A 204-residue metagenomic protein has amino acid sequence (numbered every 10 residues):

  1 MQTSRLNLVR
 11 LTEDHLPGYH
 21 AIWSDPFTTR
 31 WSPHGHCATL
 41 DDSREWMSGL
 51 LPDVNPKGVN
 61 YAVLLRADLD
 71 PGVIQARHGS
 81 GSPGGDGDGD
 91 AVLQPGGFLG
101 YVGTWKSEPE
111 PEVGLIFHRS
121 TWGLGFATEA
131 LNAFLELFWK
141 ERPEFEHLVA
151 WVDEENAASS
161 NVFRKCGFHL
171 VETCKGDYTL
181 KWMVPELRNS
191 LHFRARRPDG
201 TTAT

Functional and structural regions predicted by a protein language model:
M1-T29, N60-T204: Acyl-donor (CoA/ACP) binding surface of acyl/acetyltransferases
H20, H34-G35, N55: Short, surface-exposed helix-loop/turn micro-motifs enriched in polar/charged residues
F27-G49: Conserved GNAT-fold acetyl-CoA-binding loop/helix
A38, S48-A62, D70: A short helix-loop-beta-strand connector motif used in the catalytic cores of GNAT acetyltransferases and, in some
M47-L51, Y178-K181: Short, P/G- and charge-enriched loop/turn segments at secondary-structure junctions
